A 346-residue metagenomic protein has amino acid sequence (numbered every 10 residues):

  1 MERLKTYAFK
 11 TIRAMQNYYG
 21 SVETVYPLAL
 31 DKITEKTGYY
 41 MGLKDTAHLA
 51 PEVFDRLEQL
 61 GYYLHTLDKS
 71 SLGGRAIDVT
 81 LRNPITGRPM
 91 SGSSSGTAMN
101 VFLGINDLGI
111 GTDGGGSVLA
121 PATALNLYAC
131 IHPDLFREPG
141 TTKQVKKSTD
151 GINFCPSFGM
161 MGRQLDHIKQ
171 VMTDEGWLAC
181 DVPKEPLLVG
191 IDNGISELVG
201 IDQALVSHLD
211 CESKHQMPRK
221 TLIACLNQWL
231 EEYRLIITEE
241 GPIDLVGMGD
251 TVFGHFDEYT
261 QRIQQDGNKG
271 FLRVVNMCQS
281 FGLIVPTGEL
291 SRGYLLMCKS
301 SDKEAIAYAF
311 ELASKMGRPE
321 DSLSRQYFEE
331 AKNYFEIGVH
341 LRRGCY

Functional and structural regions predicted by a protein language model:
M1-I33, R318-Y346: An N-terminal boundary/leader segment
F9, R13, S21-C155: Short glycine/serine-rich loop/turn segments
A29-R56, T173-V246: Gly/Ser-rich, acidic/histidine-flanked active-site/gating loops
G38-Y40, D78-T86, L205-S213, G254-Y259: Short, basic, glycine/proline-bearing loop/turn elements
P51-F54, E58, A98-F102, I131 (+4 more regions): Predominant activation on well-ordered alpha-helical scaffold segments within soluble catalytic domains
Q59-K69, R75, L178-P183, V199-M217 (+4 more regions): Structural alpha-beta junctions
R137-V182: A short core secondary-structure module
K169, A224-Y346: Glycine-rich, small-residue loops and helix-cap segments that act as flexible hinges at active-site edges
